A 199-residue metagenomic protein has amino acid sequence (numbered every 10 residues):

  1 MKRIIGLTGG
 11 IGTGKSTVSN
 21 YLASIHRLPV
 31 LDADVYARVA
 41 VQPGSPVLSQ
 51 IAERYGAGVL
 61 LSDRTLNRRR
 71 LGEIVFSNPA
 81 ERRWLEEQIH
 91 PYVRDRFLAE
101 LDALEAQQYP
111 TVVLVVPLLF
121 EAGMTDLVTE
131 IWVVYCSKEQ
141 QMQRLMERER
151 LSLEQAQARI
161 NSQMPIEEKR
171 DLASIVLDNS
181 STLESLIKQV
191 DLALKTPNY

Functional and structural regions predicted by a protein language model:
L7: Hydrophobic anchor at the beta1->P-loop junction of P-loop NTPases
T13: ATP-binding Walker
S16: Walker A/P-loop
L28-V41: Short beta-strand-centered segment that lines the nucleotide-binding/catalytic pocket of NTP-utilizing
R38-P110: ATP-dependent small-molecule kinase phosphotransfer cores that center on conserved nucleotide phosphate-binding segments
L98-A106, T111-E147: ATP-dependent NMP and nucleoside kinases share a basic, alpha-helical "lid"
D126, E147, L151-T196: Small-molecule kinase domains that catalyze NTP-dependent phosphoryl transfer to phosphate-bearing small molecules
